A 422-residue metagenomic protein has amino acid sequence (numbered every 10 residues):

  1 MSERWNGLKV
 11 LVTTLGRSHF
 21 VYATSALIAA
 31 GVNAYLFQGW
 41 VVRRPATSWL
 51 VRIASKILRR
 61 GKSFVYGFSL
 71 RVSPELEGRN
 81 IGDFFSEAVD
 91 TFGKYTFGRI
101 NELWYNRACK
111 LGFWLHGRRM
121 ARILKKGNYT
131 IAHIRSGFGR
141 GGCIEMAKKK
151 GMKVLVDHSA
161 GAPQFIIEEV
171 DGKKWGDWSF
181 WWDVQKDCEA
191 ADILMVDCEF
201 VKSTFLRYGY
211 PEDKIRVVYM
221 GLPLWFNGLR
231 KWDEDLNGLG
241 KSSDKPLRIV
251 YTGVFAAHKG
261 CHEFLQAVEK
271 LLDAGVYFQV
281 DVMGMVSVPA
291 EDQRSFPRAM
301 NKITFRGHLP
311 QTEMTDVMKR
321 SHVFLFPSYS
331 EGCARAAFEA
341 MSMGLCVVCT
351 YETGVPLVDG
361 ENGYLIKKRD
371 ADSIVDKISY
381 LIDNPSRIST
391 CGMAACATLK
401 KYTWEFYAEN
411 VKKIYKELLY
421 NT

Functional and structural regions predicted by a protein language model:
L50-A54, D83-A108, K150-Q185: Acceptor-binding helix/loop patch of EC 2.4 sugar-transfer enzymes, predominantly nucleotide-sugar-dependent
L115-K126, G139-E145, A162, K173-L194 (+1 more regions): Membrane-proximal helix-turn-helix segments that form the acceptor-binding/catalytic region of lipid-linked
F200, G221: Carbohydrate-associated surface elements
D235-K259, L265-E269: Conserved donor-binding/catalytic core segment of Leloir-type glycosyltransferases
E291-T312: Nucleotide-activated donor-binding/catalytic signature segment of Leloir-type glycosyltransferases, i.e., the conserved
Y329: Aromatic "clamp/platform" in nucleotide-sugar-dependent glycosyltransferases that forms part of the donor/acceptor
C346-C349: Short hydrophobic beta-strand element within catalytic cores of glycosyltransferases and related nucleotide-activated
G360, Y364-A371, Y380-P385: Conserved acidic donor-binding segment of nucleotide-sugar-dependent glycosyltransferases
